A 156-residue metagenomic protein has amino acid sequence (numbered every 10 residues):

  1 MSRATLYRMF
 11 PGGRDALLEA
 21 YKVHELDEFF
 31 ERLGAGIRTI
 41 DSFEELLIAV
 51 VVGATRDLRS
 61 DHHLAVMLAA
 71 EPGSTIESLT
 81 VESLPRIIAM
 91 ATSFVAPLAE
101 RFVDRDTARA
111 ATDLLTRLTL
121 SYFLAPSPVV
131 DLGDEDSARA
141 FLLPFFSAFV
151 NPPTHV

Functional and structural regions predicted by a protein language model:
S2-R3: Short coil turns linking two alpha-helices in DNA-binding domains
R8-G34, I48, V52, A69: An amphipathic alpha-helix adjacent to DNA-recognition modules
A20, L33-R59, T112: Hydrophobic alpha-helical connector segments
F30, T75-D113: Amphipathic alpha-helical packing segments from all-alpha helical-bundle domains
G36-I40, L68-P72, F123-V130: Secondary-structure edge/capping motif, primarily at the C-terminal ends of alpha-helices and the immediately following
T55-L84, T92: Amphipathic alpha-helical segments used for helix-helix packing
A89-R101, D113, L118, L124-V156: C-terminal peripheral helix-coil segments that are non-catalytic and often amphipathic
